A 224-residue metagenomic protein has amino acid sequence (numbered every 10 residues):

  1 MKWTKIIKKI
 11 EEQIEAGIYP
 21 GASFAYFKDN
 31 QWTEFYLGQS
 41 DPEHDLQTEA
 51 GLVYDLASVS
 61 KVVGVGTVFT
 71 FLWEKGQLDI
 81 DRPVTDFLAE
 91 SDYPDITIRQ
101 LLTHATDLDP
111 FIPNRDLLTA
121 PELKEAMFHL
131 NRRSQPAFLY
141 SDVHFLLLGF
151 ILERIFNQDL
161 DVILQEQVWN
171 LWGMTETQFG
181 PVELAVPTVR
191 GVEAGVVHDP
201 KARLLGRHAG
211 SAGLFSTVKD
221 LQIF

Functional and structural regions predicted by a protein language model:
W3-Y54, Q77-D79, V182: Short, conserved catalytic-motif segment at the N-terminal edge
I7-E11, F24, N30, L52-I80 (+2 more regions): Active-site SXXK
F27, V59, L88, G210-L214: Glycosyltransferase-associated regions of secretory-pathway enzymes, highlighting luminal stem/catalytic domains
E34, P94-F224: Short, surface-exposed loop or secondary-structure junction motifs that flank catalytic or metal-binding residues
E49-L56, N131-A137: A short glycine/serine-rich beta->alpha loop
D79-P94: Short, glycine/proline-biased beta-turn/loop segments that scaffold the active-site neighborhood
